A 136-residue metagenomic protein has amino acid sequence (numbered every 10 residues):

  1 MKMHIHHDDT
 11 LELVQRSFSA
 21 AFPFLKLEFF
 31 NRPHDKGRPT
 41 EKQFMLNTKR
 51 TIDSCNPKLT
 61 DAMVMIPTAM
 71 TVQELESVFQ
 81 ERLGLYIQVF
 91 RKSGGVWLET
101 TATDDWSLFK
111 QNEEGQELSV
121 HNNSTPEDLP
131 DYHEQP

Functional and structural regions predicted by a protein language model:
M1-P57, M70: Acidic (E/D-rich), amphipathic helical modules within compact regulatory domains
A20-P23, N123-P136: Phospho-dense, intrinsically disordered low-complexity tracts enriched in Ser/Pro and acidic residues
N31-R32, Q88, K92, E134: Intrinsically disordered, low-complexity regions enriched in small/polar residues
K42-R91, V96-E127: Short, solvent-exposed interaction modules
